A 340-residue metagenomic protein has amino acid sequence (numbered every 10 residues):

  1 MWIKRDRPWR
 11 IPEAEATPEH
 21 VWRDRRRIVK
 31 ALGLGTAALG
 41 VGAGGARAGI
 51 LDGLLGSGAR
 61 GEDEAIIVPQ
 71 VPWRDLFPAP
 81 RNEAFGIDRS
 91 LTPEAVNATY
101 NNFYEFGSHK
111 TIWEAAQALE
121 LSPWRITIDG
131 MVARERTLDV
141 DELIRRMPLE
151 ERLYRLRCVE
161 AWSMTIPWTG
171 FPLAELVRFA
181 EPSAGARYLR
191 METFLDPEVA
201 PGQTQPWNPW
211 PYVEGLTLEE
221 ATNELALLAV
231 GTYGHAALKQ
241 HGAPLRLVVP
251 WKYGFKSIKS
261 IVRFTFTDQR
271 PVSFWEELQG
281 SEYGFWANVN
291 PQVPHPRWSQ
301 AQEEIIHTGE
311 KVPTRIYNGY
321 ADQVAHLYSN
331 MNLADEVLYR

Functional and structural regions predicted by a protein language model:
M1-R27, L34-A37, G49: N-terminal secretory signal peptides
D6-P8, L51, R74, N82: Intrinsically disordered, low-complexity regions
A16-E19, D24, G42-G44, D139 (+2 more regions): General structural signal for secondary-structure boundaries
V21-R27, A38-V68: N-terminal twin-arginine translocation
I28, G56, P201-Q205: Short alpha-helix boundary/capping motifs
A31-L34, F179: Residues within well-ordered alpha-helical secondary structure of globular protein domains
E64-R340: Structured, non-membrane catalytic/scaffold regions adjacent to prosthetic-group chemistry
